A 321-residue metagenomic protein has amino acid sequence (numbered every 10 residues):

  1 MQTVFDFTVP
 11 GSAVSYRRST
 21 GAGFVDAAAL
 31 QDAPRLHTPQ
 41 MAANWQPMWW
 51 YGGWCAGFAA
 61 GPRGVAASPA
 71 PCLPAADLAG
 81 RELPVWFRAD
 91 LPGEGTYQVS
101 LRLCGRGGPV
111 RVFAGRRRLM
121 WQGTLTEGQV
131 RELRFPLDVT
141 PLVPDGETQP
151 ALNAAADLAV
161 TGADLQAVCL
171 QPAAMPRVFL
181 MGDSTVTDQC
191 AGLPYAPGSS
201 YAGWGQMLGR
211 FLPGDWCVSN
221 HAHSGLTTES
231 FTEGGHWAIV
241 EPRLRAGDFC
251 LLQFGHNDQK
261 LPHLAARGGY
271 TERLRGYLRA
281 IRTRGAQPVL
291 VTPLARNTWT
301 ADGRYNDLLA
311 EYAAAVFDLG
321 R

Functional and structural regions predicted by a protein language model:
M1-Q189: Compositionally biased, intrinsically disordered or flexible polar/acidic segments
A159-T161, A222, Q253: Short beta-strand segments
A167-A222, W237-F249: Serine-esterase "nucleophile elbow" of acetyl-processing enzymes
S184, T227, N257: Gly/Ser/Thr-rich beta-alpha loop segments that engage phosphate groups in nucleotides
A222-G225, L294: Short, solvent-exposed turn/loop segments enriched in Gly/Ser/Thr/Pro and often Arg
T227-G235: Structural motif
G235-R321: Alpha-helical cap/lid subdomain in secreted, periplasmic, or secretory-pathway luminal O-acyl-processing enzymes
